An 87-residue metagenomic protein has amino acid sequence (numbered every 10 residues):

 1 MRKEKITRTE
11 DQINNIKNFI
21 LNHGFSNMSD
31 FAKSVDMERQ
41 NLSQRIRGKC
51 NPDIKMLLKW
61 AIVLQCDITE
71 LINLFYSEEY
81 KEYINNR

Functional and structural regions predicted by a protein language model:
M1-E10, I62, I72-R87: Short, charged recognition helix plus adjacent turn of helix-turn-helix-like nucleic-acid-binding domains
M1-S26: A short, Lys/Arg-rich alpha-helix, primarily the initiator
I20, A32, A61: The alpha-helix within a helix-turn-helix
G24-Q44: Short alpha-helical DNA-recognition segment
F25-N27, P52-K55: Residue-level signal for the short linker/turn that defines the boundary of a DNA-recognition helix
R47-K49, Y76: Residue-level detection of the helix-turn-helix DNA-binding "recognition helix"
K55-E70: DNA major-groove recognition helix of helix-turn-helix/homeodomain DNA-binding modules
